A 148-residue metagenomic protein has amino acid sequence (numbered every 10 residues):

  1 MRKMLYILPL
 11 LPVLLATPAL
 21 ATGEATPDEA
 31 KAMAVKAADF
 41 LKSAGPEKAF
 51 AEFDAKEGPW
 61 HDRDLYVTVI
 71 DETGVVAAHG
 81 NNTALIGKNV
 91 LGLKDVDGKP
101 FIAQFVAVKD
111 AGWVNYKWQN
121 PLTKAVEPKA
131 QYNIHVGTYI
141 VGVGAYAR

Functional and structural regions predicted by a protein language model:
R2-L11, L15-R148: N-terminal membrane-sensor/transducer module of prokaryotic signaling receptors
